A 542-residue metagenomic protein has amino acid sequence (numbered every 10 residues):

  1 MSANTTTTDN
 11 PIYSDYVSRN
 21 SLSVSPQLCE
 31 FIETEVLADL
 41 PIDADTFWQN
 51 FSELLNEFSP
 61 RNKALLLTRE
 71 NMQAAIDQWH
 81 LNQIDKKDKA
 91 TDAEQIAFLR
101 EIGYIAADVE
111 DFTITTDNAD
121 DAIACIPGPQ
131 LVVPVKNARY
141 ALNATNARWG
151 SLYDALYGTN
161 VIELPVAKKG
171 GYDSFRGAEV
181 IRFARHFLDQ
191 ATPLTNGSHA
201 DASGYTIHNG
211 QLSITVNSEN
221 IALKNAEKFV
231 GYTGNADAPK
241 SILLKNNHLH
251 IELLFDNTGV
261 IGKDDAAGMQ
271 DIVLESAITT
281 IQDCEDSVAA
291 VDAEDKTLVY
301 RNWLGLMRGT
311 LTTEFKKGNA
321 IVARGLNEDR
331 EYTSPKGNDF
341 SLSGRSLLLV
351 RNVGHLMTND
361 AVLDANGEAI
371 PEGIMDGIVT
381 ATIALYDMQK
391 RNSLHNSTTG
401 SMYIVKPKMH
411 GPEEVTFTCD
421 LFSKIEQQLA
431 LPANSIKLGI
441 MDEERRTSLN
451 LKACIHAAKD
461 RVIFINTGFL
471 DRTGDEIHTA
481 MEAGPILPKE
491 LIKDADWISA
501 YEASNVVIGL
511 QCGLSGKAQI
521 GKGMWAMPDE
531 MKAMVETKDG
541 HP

Functional and structural regions predicted by a protein language model:
S2-D15, E94-A97, E101-F417, K424-L431 (+1 more regions): Catalytic alpha/beta active-site cores
S2-N4, N10-Y16, L22, A38 (+4 more regions): Domain-level signal for soluble alpha/beta catalytic cores
T5-K86, D92-A106: N-terminal-proximal low-complexity accessory segments that begin disordered and transition into the first
S23, I42, L67, N71 (+4 more regions): Charged, alpha-helix-enriched surfaces in structured cytosolic catalytic cores of large nucleotide-utilizing machines
Q27, F31, E35, N50 (+12 more regions): Generic, well-ordered alpha-helical scaffold segments in large soluble proteins
F47, I76, I404, I440-E443: Conserved, mostly hydrophobic/aromatic
H186, Q190, F422-A433, R445-P542: Active-site capping/gating regions of soluble enzymes
P407-G411, D442-T447: Short, internal active-site loops enriched in acidic
